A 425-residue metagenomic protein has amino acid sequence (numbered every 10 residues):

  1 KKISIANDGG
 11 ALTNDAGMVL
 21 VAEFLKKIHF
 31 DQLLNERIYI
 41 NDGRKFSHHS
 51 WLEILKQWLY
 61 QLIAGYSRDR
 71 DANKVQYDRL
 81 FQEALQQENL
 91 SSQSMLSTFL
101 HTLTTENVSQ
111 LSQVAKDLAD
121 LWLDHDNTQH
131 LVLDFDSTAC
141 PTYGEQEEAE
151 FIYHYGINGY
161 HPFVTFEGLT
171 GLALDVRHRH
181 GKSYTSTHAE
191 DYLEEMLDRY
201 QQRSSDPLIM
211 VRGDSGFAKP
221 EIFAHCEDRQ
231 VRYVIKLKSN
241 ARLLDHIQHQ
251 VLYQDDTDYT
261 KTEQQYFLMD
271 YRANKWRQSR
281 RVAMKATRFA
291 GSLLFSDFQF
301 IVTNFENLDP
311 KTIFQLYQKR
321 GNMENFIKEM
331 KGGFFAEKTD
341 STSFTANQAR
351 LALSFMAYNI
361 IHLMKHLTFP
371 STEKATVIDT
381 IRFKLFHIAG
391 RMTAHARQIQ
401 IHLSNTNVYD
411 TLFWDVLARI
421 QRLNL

Functional and structural regions predicted by a protein language model:
K1-I3, L34-I38, Y77-R79, L293-F298 (+4 more regions): Short acidic (Asp/Glu) and glycine-rich catalytic loops that position anionic groups and cofactors
K1-I3, N7, R232-G332, D415-L425: An anionic, glycine-rich sequence signature occurring as long contiguous blocks
K1-Y184, A189-R203, I388-L425: Dynamic "connector" segments at or just before major functional cores
F24, A72, P310-A349, L353 (+1 more regions): Short amphipathic alpha-helical "interface-anchor" segments enriched in bulky aromatics
L55, A336-H402: Basic, amphipathic alpha-helical segments enriched in Lys/Arg and hydrophobic/aromatic residues
T138-C140, T170, R179-G181, N240 (+8 more regions): Short, glycine-/Ser/Thr-/acidic-enriched flexible segments
S183-R242: Domain-level cores of phosphate- or acyl-group-handling catalytic modules
